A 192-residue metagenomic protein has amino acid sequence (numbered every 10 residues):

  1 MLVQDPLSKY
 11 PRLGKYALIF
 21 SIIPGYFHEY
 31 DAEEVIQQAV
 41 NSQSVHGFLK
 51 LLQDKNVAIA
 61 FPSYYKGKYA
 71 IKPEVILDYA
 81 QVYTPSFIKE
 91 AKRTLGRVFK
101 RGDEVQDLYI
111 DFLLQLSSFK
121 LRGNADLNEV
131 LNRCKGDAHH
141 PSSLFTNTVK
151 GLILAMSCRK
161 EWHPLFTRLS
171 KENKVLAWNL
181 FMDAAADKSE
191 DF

Functional and structural regions predicted by a protein language model:
Q4-P164, R168, K174-L176: C-terminal leucine-rich, beta-strand-based interaction scaffolds used for sensing/assembly
K188-F192: Long, contiguous all-alpha helical interaction modules
